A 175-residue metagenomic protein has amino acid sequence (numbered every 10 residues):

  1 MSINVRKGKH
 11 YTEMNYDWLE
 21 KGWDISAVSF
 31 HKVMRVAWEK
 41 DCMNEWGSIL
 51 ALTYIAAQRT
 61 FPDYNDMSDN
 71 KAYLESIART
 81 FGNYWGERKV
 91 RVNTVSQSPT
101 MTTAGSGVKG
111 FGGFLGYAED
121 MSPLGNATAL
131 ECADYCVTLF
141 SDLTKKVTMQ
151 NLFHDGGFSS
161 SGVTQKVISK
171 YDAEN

Functional and structural regions predicted by a protein language model:
I3-R6, H10, M14-W18, G22 (+5 more regions): Catalytic loop of short-chain dehydrogenase/reductase
G22, S29-A37, I77-A78, Y135 (+1 more regions): Hydrophobic positions on the long internal alpha-helix of Rossmann-like NAD(P)-dependent oxidoreductase domains
V28, T94, G112-V147, L152-G156: C-terminal helical subdomain
K40, S141-K145, V163: Generic structural signal for alpha-helix termini and adjacent loop/cap motifs
V92, S96-G107, H154, S160: Short, flexible catalytic-loop segment of classical short-chain dehydrogenase/reductase
G110-G113, K170-Y171: Short, hinge-like loop/turn segments at secondary-structure boundaries
T148-N175: Short C-terminal tail/terminal secondary-structure segment of NAD(P)H-dependent dehydrogenase/reductase domains
